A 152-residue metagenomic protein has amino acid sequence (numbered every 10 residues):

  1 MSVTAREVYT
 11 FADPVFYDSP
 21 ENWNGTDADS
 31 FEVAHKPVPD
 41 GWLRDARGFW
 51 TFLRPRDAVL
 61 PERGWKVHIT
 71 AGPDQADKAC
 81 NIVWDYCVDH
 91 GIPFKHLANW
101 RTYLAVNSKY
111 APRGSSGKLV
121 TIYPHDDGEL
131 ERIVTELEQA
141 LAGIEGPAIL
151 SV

Functional and structural regions predicted by a protein language model:
S2-V152: Phosphate/pyrophosphate-binding loops and the adjoining catalytic core of nucleotide-dependent enzymes
